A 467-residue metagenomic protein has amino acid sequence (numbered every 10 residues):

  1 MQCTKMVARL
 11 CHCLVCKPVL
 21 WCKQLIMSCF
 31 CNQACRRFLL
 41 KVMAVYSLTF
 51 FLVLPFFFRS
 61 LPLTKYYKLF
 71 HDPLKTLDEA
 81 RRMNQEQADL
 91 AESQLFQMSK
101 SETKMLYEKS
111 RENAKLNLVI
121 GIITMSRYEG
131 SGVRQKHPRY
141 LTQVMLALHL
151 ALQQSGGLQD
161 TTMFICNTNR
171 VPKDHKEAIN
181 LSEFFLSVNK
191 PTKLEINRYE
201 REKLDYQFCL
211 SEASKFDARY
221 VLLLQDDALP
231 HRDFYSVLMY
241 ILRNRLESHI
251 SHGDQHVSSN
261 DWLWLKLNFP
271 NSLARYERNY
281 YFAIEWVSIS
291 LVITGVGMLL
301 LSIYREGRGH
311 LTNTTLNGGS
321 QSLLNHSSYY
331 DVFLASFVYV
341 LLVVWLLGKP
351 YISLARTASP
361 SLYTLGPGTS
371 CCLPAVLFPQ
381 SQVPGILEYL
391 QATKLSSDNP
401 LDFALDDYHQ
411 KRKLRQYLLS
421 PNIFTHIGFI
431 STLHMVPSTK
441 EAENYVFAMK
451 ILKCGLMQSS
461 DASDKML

Functional and structural regions predicted by a protein language model:
Q2-H137, T142, G319-L324, C454-L467: Juxtamembrane luminal stem/stalk of type II transmembrane Golgi/ER carbohydrate-processing enzymes
L25-L77, E285-S381, G385-L467: C-terminal catalytic/acceptor-binding lobe
N113, Q143-Q159: Short, acidic, metal-binding catalytic loop of nucleotide-sugar glycosyltransferases
L116-T124, L148, T161-I165: Hydrophobic targeting segments
N169-A218: Active-site-proximal specificity loops/subdomain of glycosyltransferases
A218-L229: Short beta-strand-to-loop acidic/aromatic patch adjacent to the donor-nucleotide binding site
D233-F269, L273: Conserved donor-nucleotide/metal-binding helix-loop-beta segment in metal-dependent transferases, i.e., the alpha-helix
S259-T294: Cytosolic-side membrane-insertion boundary helix
